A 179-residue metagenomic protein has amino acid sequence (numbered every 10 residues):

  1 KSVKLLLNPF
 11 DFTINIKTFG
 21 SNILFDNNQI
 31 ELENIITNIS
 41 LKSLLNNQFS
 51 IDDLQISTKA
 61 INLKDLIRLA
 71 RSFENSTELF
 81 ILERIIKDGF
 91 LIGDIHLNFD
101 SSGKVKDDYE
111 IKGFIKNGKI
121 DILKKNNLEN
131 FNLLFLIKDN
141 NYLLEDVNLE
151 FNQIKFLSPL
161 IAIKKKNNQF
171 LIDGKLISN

Functional and structural regions predicted by a protein language model:
K1-R68, L82-R84, D88-F90, D94-S102 (+1 more regions): Terminal hydrophobic membrane-targeting helix
V3, K17-N22, I61, F114-I120 (+2 more regions): Generic short beta-strand segments
N15-T18, A70-L79, I111-G118, N126 (+1 more regions): Flexible, solvent-exposed coil segments and beta strand-coil junctions, predominantly the extracellular/periplasmic
L24-I39, N75-N98, L123-L134, E150-I163 (+1 more regions): Amphipathic hydrophobic-ligand
N28, S50-D52, D107-Y109, N168-F170: Outer-envelope beta-barrel architecture signal
N38, N98-D100, K116, K138 (+1 more regions): Solvent-exposed residues in well-ordered beta-strands and their adjoining turns, especially edge/terminal strands
Q55-S57, N62, I67-L69, N132-N179: Outer-membrane beta-barrel translocator/pore domains, especially the C-terminal barrels of Gram-negative outer-membrane
F99-S101, K112, D121: Extended, low-complexity intrinsically disordered effector regions of metazoan transcription regulators
